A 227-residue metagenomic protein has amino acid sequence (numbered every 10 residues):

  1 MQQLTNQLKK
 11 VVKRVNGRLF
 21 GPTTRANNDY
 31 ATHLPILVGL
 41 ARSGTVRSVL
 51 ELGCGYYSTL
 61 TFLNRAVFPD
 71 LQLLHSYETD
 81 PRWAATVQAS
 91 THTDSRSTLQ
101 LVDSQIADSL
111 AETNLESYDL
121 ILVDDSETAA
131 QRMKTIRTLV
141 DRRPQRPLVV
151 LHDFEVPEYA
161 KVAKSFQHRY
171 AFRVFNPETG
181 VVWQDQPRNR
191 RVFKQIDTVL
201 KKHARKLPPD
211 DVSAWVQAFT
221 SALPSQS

Functional and structural regions predicted by a protein language model:
M1-L120, S126-S227: A short alpha-helical cap/connector motif
